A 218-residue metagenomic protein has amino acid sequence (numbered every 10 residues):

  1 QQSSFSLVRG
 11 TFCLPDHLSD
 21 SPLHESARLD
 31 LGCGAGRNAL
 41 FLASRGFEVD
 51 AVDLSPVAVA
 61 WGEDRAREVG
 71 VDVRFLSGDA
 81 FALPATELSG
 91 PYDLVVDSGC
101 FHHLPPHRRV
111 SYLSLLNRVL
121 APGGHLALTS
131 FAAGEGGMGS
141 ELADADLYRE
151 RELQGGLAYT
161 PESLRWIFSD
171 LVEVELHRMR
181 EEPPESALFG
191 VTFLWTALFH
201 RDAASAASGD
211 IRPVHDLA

Functional and structural regions predicted by a protein language model:
Q1-L31, A35-G90, L104-V119, G124-A218: Class I (Rossmann-like) S-adenosyl-L-methionine-dependent methyltransferase catalytic domain, capturing the SAM-binding
V96: A conserved beta-strand element that flanks and buttresses the S-adenosyl-L-methionine
G99-H103: Short catalytic micro-motifs in class I SAM-dependent methyltransferases
